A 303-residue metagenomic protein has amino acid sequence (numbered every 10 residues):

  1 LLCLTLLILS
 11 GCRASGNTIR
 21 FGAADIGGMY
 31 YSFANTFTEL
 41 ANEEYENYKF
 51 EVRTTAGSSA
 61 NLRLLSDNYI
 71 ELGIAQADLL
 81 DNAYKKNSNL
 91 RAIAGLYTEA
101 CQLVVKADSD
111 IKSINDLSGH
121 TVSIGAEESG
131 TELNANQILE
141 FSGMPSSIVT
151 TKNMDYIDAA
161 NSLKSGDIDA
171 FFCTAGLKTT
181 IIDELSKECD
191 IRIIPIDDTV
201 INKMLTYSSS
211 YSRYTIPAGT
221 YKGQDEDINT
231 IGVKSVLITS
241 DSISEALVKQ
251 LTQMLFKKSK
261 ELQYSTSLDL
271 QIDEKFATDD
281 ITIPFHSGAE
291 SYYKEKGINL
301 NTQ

Functional and structural regions predicted by a protein language model:
I8-G11: C-terminal motif of bacterial Sec signal peptides marking the signal peptidase cleavage site
G16, Y45-N47, G57-A60, D67 (+6 more regions): Extracytoplasmic
G16-E44, Y48, E99-S165, D279 (+1 more regions): Bilobed "Venus flytrap"/periplasmic-binding protein-like clamshell domains and structurally analogous long
G28-S66, L72, Q224-D225: Extracytoplasmic small-molecule ligand-binding "clamshell" domains of the periplasmic binding protein/Venus flytrap
L65, I70-A75, N89-Y97: Short beta-strand-centered segments that line the small-molecule binding cleft or hinge of alpha/beta clamshell
Q76-L79, N87, S109, S146-L237 (+1 more regions): Pocket-lining segment of extracytoplasmic ligand-binding domains
E127-S142, S209-P284: Ligand-binding clefts/hinges and TM-proximal coupling segments of bilobed small-molecule sensing domains
M154, D158, S165, A175-I193 (+2 more regions): An extracytoplasmic/periplasmic, membrane-proximal ligand-sensing/linker region
